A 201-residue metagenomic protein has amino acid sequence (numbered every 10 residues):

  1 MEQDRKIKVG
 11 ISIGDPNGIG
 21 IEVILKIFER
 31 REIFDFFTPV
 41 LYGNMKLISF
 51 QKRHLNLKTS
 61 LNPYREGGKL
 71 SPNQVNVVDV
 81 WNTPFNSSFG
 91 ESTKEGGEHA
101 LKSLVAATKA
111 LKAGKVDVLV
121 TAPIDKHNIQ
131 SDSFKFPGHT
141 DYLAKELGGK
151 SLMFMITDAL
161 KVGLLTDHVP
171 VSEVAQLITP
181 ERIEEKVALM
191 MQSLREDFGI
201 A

Functional and structural regions predicted by a protein language model:
M1-H139, I178-A201: Contiguous, glycine/small-aliphatic-enriched amphipathic segments in soluble metabolic enzymes
F134-S172: Flexible loop/hinge segments that line or gate small-molecule binding clefts
